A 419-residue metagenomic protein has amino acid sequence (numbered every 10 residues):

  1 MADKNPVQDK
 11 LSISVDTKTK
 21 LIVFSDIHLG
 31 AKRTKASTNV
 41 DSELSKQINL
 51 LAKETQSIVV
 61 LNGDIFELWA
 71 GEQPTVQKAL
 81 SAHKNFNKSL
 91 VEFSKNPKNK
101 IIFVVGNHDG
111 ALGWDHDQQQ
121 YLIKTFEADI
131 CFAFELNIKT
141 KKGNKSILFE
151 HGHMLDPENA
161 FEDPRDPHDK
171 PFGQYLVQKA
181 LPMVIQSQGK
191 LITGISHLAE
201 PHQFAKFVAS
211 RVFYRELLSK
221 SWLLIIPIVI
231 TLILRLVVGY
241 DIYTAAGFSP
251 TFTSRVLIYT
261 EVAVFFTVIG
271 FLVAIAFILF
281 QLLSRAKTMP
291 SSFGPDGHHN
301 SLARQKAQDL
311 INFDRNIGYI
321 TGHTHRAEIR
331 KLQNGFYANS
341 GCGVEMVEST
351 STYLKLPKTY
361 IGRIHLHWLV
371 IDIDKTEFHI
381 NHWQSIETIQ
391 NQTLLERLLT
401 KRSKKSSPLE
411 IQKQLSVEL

Functional and structural regions predicted by a protein language model:
M1-L419: Extended recognition/assembly regions associated with phosphoester-bond processing machinery
